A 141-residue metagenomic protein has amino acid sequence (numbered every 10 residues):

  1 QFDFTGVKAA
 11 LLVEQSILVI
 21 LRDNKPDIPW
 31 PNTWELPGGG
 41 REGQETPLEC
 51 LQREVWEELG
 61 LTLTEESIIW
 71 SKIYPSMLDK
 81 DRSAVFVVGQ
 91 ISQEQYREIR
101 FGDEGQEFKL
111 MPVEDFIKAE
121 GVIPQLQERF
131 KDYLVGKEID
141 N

Functional and structural regions predicted by a protein language model:
Q1-E35, L63: N-terminal strand-loop-strand
F2-F4, L12, I28-P29, D79-R82 (+2 more regions): A generic fold-level signal
D3, R41-E45, E120: Short, solvent-exposed loop/helix junctions and linker helices that flank or host conserved functional motifs
Q15, K72-R97, K109-D115, R129-K137: Active-site-adjacent beta-strand/loop module that shapes the phosphate/pyrophosphate-binding cleft
D27, P31, R100-N141: Nudix hydrolase/Nudix homology domain
L36-S71: The catalytic Nudix box helix
R41, L63, I91, G105 (+1 more regions): Hydrophobic pocket-lining residues within nucleotide cofactor-binding pockets
E57, Q93, K118: Active-site micro-motifs of SAM-dependent methyltransferase domains
